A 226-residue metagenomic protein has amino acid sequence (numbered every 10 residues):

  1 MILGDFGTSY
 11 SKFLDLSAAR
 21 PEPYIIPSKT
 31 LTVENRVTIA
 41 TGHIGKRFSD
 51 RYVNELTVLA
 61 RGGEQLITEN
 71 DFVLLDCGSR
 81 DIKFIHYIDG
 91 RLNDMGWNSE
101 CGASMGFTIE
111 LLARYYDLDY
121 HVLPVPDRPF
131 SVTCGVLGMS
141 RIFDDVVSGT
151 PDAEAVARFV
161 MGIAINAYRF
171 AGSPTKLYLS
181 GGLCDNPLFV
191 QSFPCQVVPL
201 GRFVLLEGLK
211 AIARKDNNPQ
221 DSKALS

Functional and structural regions predicted by a protein language model:
M1-D5, N70-D76, Y178: Short glycine-aspartate micro-motif
M1-R61, Q191: N-terminal glycine/serine-rich phosphate-binding loop of ATP-dependent small-molecule kinases, especially carbohydrate
H43-I44, R169-F193, L200: Glycine-rich phosphate-binding loops at beta-strand->alpha-helix junctions
S49-G90, Y168, E207-N217: Conserved phosphate-binding catalytic cores of ATP/NTP-utilizing and phosphoryl-transfer enzymes
R61-E64, G106-I109, V197-S226: Glycine-rich phosphate-binding/hydrolytic loop that grips phosphoryl groups
R91-C134, G201, E207-I212: Glycine-rich phosphate-binding loop plus the immediately following alpha-helix
C134-K176, V198: Adenine-nucleotide phosphate-binding core of ATP-dependent small-molecule kinases
